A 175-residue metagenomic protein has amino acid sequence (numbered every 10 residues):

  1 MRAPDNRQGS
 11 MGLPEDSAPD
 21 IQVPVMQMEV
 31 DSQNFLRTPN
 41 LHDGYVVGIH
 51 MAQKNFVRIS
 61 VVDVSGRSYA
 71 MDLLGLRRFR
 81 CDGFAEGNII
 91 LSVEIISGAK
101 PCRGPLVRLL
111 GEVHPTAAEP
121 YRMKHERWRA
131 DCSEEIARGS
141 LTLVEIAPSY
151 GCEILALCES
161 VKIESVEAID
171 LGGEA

Functional and structural regions predicted by a protein language model:
R2, L13-A175: Surface-exposed, interaction-prone regions used to assemble/regulate multi-protein complexes
A3-R7: Extreme N-terminal basic, low-complexity initiation segments that serve as generic localization/processing leaders
